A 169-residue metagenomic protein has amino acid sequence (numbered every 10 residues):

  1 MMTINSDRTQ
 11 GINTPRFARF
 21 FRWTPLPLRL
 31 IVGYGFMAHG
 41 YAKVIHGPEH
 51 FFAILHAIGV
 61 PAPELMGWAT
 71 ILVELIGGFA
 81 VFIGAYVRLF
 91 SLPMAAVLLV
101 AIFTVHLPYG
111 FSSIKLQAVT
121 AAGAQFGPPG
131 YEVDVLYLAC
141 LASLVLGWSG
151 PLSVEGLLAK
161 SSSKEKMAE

Functional and structural regions predicted by a protein language model:
M1-I45, E64-L72, I76-F79, I83-E169: Extended, low-polarity transmembrane helix blocks
I45-L65: Membrane-interface interhelical connector segments
